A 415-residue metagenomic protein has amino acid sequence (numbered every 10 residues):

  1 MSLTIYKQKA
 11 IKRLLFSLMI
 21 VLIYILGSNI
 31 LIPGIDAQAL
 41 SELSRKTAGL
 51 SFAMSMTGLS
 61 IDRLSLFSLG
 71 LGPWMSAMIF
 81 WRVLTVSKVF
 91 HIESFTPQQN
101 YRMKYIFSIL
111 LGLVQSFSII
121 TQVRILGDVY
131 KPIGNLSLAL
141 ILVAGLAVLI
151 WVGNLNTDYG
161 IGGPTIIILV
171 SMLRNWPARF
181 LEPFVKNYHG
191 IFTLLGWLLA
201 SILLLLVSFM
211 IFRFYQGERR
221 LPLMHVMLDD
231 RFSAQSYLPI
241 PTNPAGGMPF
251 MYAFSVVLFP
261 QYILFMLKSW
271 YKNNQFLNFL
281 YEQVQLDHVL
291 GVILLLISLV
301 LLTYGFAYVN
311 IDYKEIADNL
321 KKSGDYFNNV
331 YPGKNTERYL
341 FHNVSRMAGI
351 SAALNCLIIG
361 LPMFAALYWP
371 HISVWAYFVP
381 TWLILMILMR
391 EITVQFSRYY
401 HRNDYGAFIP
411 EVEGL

Functional and structural regions predicted by a protein language model:
M1-L415: N-terminal cationic and glycine-rich segments that engage phosphates or anionic surfaces
